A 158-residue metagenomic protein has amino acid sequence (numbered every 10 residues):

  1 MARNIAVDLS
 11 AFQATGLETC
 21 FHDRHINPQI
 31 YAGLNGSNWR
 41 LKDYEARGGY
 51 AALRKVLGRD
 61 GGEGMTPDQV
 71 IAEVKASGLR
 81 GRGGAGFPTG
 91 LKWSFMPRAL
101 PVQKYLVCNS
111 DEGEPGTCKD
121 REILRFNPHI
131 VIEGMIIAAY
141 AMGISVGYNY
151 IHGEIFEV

Functional and structural regions predicted by a protein language model:
M1-V158: Feature of Fe-S/electron-transfer and energy-metabolism proteins that preferentially highlights extended coupling
